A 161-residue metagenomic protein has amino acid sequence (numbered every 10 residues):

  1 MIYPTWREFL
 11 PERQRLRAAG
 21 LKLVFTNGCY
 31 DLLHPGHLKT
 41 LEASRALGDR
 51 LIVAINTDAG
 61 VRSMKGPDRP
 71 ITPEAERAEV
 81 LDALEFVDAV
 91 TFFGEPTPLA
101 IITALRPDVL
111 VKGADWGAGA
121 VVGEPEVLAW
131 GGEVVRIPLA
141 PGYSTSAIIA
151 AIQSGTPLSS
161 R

Functional and structural regions predicted by a protein language model:
M1-R161: Nucleotidyltransferase catalytic core that binds NTPs
